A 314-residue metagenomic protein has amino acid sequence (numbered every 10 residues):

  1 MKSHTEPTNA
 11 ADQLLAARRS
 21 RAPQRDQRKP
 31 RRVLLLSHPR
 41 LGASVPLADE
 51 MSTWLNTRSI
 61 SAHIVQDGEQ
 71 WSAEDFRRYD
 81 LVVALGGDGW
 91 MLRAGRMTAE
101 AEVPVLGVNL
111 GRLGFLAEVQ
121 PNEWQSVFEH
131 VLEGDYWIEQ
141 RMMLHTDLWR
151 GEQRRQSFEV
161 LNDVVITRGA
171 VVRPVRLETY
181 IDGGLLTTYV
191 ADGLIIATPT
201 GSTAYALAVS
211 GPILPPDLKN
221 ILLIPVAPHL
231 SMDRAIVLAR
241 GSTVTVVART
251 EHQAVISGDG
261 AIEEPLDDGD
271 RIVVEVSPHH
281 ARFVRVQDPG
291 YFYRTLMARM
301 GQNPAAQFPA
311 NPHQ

Functional and structural regions predicted by a protein language model:
M1-L81, L85, N122-W137, L148-F158: ATP/NTP phosphate-donor binding region
H38, V83, G87, N109 (+2 more regions): A residue-level signal for conserved active-site and pocket-lining positions in enzyme catalytic cores
V82, V105, L194-I195: Short, well-ordered beta-strand core segments
G89-G95, T203-A208: Short glycine/serine/threonine-rich phosphate/pyrophosphate-binding segments that cradle anionic phosphate groups
R93-F115: Gly/Ser-rich helix-loop-strand patches that form or flank binding pockets for ribonucleotide-derived cofactors
L113-D192: Catalytic core of DAGKc-family lipid kinases
I166, D182-L185, M232-Q314: ATP/nucleoside-binding phosphotransfer catalytic cores, i.e., glycine-rich phosphate-binding loops
T188-M232: Gly/Ser/Thr-rich active-site loops/lids in small-molecule metabolic enzymes that frequently grip phosphoryl groups
